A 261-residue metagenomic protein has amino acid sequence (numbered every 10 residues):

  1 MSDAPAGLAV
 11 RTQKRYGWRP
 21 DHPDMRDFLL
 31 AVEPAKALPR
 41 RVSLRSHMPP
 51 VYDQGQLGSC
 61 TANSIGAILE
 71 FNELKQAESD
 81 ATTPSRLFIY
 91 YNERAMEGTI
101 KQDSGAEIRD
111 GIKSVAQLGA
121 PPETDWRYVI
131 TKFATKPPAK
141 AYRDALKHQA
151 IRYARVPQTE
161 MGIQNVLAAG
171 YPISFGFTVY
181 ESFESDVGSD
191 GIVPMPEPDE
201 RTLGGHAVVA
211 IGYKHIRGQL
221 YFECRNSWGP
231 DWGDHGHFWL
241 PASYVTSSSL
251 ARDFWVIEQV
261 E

Functional and structural regions predicted by a protein language model:
M1-S59, E73-G98, A120-P137: Active-site-adjacent structural segments surrounding the nucleophilic cysteine of cysteine proteases and isopeptidases
S2-T12, A35-R40, G66-E70, A95-R225 (+1 more regions): Predominantly the structural core of cysteine protease catalytic domains
S59, N63-G66: Long, well-ordered hydrophobic secondary-structure segments characteristic of membrane-embedded and membrane-proximal
